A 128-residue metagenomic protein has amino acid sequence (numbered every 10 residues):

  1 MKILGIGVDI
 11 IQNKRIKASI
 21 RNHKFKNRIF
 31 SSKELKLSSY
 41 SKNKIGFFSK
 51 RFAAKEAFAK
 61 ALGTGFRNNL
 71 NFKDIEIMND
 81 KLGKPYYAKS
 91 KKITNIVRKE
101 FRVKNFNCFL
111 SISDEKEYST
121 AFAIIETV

Functional and structural regions predicted by a protein language model:
M1-V128: Core catalytic alpha/beta fold that binds nucleotide/phospho-ligands
